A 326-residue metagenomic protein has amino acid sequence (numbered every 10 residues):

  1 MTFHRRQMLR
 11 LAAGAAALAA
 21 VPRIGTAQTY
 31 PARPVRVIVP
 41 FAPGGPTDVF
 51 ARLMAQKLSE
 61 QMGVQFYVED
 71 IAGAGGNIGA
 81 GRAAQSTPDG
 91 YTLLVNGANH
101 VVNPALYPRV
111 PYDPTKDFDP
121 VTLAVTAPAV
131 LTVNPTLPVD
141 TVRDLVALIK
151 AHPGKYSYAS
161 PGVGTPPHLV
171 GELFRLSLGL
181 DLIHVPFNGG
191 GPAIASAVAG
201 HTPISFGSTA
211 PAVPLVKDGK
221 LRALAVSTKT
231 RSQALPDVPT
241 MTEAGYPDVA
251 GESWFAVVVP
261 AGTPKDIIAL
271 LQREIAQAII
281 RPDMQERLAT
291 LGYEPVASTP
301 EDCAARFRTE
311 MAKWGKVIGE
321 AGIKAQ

Functional and structural regions predicted by a protein language model:
M1-A15: N-terminal secretory signal peptides and thylakoid transit peptides that target proteins across membranes
A20-P22: N-terminal signal peptide c-region/cleavage motif recognized by signal peptidases
A27-K116, K155, V163, L180-S208 (+3 more regions): N-terminal (or domain-start) structured segment
A32-P34, L180, K217, E243 (+1 more regions): An extracytoplasmic/periplasmic, membrane-proximal ligand-sensing/linker region
Q85-Y91, A105-P192, M241, W254-R287: Hinge/capping helix and adjacent helix->loop/strand transition within the periplasmic-binding protein
A212-I280, T309-A312: C-terminal lobe and pocket-closing loops of periplasmic/extracytoplasmic Venus-flytrap solute-binding proteins
